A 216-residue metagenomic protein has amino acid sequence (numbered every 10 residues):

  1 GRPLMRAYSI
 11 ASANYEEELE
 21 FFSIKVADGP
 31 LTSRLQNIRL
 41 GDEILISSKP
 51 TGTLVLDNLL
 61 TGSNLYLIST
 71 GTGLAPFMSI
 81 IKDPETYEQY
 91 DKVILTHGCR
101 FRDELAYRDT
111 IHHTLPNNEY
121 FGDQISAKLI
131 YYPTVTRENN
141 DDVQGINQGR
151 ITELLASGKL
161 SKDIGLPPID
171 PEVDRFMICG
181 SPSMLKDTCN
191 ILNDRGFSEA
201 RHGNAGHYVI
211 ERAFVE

Functional and structural regions predicted by a protein language model:
G1-L40: Ferredoxin-reductase
I44-S47: Generic structural signal for buried aliphatic residues
P50-L60: A short, basic/flexible loop-to-alpha-helix module at the beginning of a structural domain
L59-N64, P171-E172: Short helix-loop-beta connector
L65-I68, M177: Conserved beta-strand elements of the Class I
T70-A75: Ser/Thr-glycine-rich phosphate-binding loops at phosphate-binding pockets of nucleotides, nucleotide cofactors
P76-E88: Histidine-anchored nucleotide/phosphate-binding helix
T96, D103-E216: Reductase modules of NAD(P)H-dependent flavoproteins
